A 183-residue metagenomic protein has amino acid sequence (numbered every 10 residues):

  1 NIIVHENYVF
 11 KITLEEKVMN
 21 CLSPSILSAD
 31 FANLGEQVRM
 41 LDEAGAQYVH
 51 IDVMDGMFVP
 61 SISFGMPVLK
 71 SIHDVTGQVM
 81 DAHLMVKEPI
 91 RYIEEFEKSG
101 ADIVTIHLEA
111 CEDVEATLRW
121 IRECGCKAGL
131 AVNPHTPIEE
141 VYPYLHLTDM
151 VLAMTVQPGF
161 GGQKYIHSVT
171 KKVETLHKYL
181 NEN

Functional and structural regions predicted by a protein language model:
N1, K178-N181: Short regulatory "switch" loops immediately downstream of catalytic or recognition motifs within protein catalytic
N1-V18: Short, Lys/Arg-enriched N-terminal segments with co-localized hydrophobic residues within the first ~10-30 amino acids
Y8-K11, M40, A110, F160: Intrinsic structural disorder/low-complexity segments
E15-T105, C111-D113, W120, A128 (+2 more regions): Conserved N-terminal beta1-alpha1 strand-loop-helix module at the mouth
L118-W120, T136: Predominantly soluble domains enriched in secretory-pathway, periplasmic, or organellar proteins
G125, L130-V132: Amphipathic, soluble alpha/beta structural segments
V132-V169: Histidine/lysine/aspartate-rich catalytic loop segments that bind and position anionic ligands
